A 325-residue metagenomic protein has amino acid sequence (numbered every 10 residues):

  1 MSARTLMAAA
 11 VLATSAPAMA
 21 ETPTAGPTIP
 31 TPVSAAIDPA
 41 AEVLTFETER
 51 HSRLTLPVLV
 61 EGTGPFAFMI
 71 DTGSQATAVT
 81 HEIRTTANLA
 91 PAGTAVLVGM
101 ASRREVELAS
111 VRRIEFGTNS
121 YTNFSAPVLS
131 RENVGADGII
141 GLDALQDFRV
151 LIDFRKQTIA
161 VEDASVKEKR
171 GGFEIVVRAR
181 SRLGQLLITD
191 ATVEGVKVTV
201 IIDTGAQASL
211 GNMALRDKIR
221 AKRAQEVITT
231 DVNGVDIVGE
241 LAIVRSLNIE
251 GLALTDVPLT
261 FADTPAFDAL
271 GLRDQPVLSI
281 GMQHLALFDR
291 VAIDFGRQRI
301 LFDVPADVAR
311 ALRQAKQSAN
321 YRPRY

Functional and structural regions predicted by a protein language model:
M1-M7: Bacterial N-terminal signal peptides that target proteins for export
S2, M19-Y325: Pepsin/retropepsin-fold aspartyl endopeptidases
A8-L12: Hydrophobic helical h-region of N-terminal Sec-dependent signal peptides in bacterial secretory/periplasmic proteins
S15-P17: N-terminal signal peptide c-region/cleavage motif recognized by signal peptidases
